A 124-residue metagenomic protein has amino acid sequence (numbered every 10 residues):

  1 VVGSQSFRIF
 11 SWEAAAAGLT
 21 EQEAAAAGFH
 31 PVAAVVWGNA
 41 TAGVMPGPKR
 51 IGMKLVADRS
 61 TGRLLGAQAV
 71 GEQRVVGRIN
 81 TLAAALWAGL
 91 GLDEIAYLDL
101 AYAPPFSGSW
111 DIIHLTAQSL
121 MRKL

Functional and structural regions predicted by a protein language model:
V1-V2, R50: Short gly/pro-enriched beta-turn/loop segments at secondary-structure junctions
V2-R8: N-terminal periplasmic "start-of-domain" segments of outer-membrane beta-barrel proteins
F10-A17, A25-L124: Flexible, glycine-rich terminal cap/loop adjacent to redox cofactors in electron-transfer oxidoreductases
